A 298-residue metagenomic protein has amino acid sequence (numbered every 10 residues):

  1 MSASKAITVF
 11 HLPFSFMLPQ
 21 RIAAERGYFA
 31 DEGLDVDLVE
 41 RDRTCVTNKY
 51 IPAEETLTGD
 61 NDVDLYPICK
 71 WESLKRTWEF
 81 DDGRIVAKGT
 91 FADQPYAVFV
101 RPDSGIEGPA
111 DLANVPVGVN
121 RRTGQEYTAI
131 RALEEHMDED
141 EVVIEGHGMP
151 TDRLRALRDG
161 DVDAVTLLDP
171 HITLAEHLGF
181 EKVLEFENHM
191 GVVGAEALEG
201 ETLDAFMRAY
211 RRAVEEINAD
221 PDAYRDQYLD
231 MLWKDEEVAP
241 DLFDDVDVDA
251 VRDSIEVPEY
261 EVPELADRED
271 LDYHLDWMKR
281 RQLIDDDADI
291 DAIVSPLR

Functional and structural regions predicted by a protein language model:
M1-F10, D138, I144-V165, E256 (+1 more regions): Long, low-complexity, intrinsically disordered polar/charged segments
S2-R131, E135-M137, I144, D163 (+1 more regions): Short, glycine-/small- and polar/acidic-enriched structural segments that line small-molecule recognition paths
D37-V46, L242-E259, A288-R298: Short linear loop/turn motifs
T44, S73, I172, M190 (+1 more regions): Positions that flank functional sites
M149-E237: Pocket-lining segment of extracytoplasmic ligand-binding domains
L167, R268, H274, K279-R298: Long, low-complexity C-terminal extensions of enzymes
G200-L283: Secondary-structure end/capping motifs
